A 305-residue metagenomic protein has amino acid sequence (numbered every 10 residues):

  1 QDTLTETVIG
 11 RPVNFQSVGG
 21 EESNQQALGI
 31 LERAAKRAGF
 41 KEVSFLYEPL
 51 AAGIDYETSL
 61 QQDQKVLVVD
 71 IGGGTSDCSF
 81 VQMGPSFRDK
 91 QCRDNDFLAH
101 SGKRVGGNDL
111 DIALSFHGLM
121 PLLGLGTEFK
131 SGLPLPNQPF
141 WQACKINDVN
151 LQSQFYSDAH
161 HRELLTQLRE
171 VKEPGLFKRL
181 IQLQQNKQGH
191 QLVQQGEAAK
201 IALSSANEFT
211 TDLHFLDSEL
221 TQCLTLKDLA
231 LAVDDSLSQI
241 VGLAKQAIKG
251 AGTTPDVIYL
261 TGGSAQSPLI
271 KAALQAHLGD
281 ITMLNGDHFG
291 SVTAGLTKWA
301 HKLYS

Functional and structural regions predicted by a protein language model:
Q1, P49-L60, Q195, A199-L203 (+3 more regions): Phosphate/ATP-binding catalytic cores across multiple sugar-kinase/actin-like superfamilies, primarily ASKHA
Q1-V68, D89, L168-G175, R179-Q195 (+1 more regions): Nucleotide/phosphate-binding catalytic cleft detector across ATP-hydrolyzing and phosphate-transferring enzymes
D2, M83-F215: Phosphate-binding glycine-rich/basic clefts of nucleotide- and phosphate-handling proteins, predominantly
D2-N14, F129-L133, A251-G263: Short glycine-rich phosphate-binding loop at a beta-alpha junction
P12, V68-D77, G107-N108, G262-S264: A short acidic Gly-Thr/Ser loop motif
V18-E22, S101, L151-F155, R179-H190 (+5 more regions): Generic amphipathic alpha-helical segments used as scaffolds and interaction surfaces in large, multi-domain proteins
A38-L46, K271-W299: Conserved phosphate-binding/catalytic loops in two-lobed NTP-binding clefts
S205-S238, G242: A contiguous, well-structured pocket-lining segment that forms one wall/lid of small-molecule binding clefts in soluble
